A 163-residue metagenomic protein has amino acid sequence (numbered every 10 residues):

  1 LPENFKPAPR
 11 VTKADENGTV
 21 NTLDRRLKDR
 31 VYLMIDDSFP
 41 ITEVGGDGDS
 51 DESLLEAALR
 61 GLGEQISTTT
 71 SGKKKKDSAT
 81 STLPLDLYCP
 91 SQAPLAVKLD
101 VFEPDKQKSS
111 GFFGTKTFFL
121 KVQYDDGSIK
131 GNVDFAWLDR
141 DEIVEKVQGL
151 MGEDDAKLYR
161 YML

Functional and structural regions predicted by a protein language model:
P2-A8, D105-K108, D141: C-terminal functional regions of eukaryotic proteins
P2-T70, K74-K75: Conserved Nudix-box catalytic region and its N-terminal flanking loop in Nudix hydrolases and closely related
N21-D24, Q107-S110, V133: Beta-strand elements of modular eukaryotic interaction domains
D36-F39, L62, S91-A93, Q123-D126 (+1 more regions): Residues that form ligand- and interface-recognition hot spots within folded domains
I41-G45, K116-L163: Nudix hydrolase/Nudix homology domain
L55, L59, K74-A79, K108-F112 (+3 more regions): Core subunits and conserved enzymes of cellular information-processing and envelope-translocation systems across
I66-A93: Short loop-to-beta-strand transition segments
L85-I129: Active-site-adjacent beta-strand/loop module that shapes the phosphate/pyrophosphate-binding cleft
